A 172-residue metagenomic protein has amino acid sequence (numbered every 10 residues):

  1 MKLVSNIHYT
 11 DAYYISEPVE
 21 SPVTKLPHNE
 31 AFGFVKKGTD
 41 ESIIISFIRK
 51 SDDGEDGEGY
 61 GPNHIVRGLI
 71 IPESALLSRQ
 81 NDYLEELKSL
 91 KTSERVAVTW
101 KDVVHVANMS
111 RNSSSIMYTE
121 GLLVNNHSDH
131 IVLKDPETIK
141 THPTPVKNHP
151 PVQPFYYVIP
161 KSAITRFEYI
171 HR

Functional and structural regions predicted by a protein language model:
M1-R172: Conserved RNA-binding domains used in RNP assembly and mRNA/RNA metabolism
